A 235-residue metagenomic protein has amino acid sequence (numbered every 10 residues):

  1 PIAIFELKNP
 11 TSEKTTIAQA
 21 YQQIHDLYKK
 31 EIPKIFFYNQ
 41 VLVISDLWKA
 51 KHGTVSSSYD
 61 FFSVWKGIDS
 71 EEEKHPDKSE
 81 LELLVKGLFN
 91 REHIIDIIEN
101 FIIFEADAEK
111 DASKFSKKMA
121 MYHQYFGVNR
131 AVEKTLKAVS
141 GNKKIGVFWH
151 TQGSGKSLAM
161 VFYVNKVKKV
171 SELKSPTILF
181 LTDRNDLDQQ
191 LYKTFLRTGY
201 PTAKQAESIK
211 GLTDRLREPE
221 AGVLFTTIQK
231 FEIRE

Functional and structural regions predicted by a protein language model:
P1-T177, D186, Q190-P201, E220 (+1 more regions): ATP-dependent helicase/translocase motor core
K51-T54, L212-R217, E235: Short, solvent-exposed polar/charged micro-motifs at secondary-structure junctions
L187, E207-D214, F231-E232: Short acidic loop-to-helix transition motifs that present clustered carboxylates
R197, I209-L224: Conserved motor-coupling elements within RecA-like helicase/translocase cores
P201-E207: Short secondary-structure junctions
V223-E235: Conserved RecA-like ASCE ATPase "motif II neighborhood" in helicase/translocase motors
